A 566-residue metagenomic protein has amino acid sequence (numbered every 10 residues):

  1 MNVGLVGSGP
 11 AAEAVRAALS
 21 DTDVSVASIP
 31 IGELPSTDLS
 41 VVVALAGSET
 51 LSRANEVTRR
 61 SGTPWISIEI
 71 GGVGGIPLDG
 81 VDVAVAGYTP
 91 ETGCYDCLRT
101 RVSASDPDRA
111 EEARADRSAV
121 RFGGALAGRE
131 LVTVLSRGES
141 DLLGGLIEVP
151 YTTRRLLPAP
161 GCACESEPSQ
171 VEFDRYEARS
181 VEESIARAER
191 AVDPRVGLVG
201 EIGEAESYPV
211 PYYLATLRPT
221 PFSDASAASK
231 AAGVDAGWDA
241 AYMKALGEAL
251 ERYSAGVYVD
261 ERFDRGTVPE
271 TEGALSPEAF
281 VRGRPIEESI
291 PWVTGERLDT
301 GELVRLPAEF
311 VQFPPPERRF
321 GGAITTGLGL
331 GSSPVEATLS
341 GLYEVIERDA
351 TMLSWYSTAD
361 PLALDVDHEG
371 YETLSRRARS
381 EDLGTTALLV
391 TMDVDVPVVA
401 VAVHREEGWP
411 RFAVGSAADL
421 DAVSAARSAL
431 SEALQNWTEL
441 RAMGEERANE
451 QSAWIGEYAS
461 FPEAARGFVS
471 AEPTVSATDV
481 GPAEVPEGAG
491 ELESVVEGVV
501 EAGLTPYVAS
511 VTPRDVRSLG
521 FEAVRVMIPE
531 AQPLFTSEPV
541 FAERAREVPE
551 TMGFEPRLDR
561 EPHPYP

Functional and structural regions predicted by a protein language model:
M1-D23, S28, G128: Glycine-rich adenosine-cofactor-binding loop
R16, L51-R60, S375, E493-V496: Short amphipathic alpha-helical segments and helix-helix/interface helices
T22-V24, L39-G123: E1/E1-like adenylate-forming module used to activate ubiquitin-like modifiers and sulfur-carrier proteins
S28-D38: Short acidic low-complexity segments
S61-P77, L131-P150: Short, charged low-complexity linear segments at domain edges
G71, S140-P566: Helix-biased "structured C-terminal domain" signature
D108-I147: Conserved anion/nucleotide-ligand pocket segment
